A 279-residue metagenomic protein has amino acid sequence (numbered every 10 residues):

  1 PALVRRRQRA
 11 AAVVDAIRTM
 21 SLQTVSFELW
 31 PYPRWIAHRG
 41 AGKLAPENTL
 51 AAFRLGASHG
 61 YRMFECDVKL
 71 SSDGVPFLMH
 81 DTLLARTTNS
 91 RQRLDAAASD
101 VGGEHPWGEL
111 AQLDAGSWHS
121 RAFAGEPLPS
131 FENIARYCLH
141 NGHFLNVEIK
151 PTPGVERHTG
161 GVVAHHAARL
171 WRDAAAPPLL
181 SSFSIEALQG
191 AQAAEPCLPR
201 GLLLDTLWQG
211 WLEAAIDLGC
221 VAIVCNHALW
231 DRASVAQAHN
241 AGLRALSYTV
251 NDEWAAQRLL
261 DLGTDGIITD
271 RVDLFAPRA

Functional and structural regions predicted by a protein language model:
L3-A10, V14-A279: Phosphate-group recognition and catalysis centered on beta-loop-alpha active-site segments
